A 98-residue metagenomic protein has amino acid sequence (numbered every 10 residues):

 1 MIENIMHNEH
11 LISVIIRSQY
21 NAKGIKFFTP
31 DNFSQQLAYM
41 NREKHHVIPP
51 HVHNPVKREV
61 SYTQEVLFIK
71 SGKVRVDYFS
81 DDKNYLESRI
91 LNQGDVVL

Functional and structural regions predicted by a protein language model:
M1-M40: A short, N-terminal "cap"/entry segment at the start of jelly-roll beta-barrel domains of the cupin/DSBH fold
E3-H7, G24, I48, V56 (+1 more regions): Left-handed beta-helix
A22, Y39-S61: Conserved short histidine dyad/triad with adjacent acidic residue
E43-K44, Y62-F79: Glycine- and acidic-residue-biased ligand/ion/polar-headgroup-sensing regions
P50, V76-D77, V97-L98: Short beta-strand His + acidic residue motifs that chelate non-heme Fe in jelly-roll/DSBH and cupin folds
E59-Y62, V96-L98: Short, surface-exposed linear segments at secondary-structure transitions and domain or protein termini
S80-L98: Short acidic-glycine-tyrosine-enriched beta hairpin
